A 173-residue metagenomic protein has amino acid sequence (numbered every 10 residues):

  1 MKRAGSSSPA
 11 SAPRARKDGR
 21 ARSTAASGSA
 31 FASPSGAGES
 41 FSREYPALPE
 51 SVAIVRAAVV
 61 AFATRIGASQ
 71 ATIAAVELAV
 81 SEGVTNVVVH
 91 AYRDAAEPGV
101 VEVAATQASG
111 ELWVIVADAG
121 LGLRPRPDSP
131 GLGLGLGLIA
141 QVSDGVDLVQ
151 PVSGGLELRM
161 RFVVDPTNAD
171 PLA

Functional and structural regions predicted by a protein language model:
A57-S81: Conserved short strand/loop->alpha-helix "switch" segment adjacent to the catalytic nucleotide/phosphoryl-transfer site
S81-N86, H90: Conserved polar catalytic motif of the HATPase_c/GHKL fold
A91-A96: A short, flexible helix-to-loop-to-beta junction within the catalytic ATP-binding CA
E97-A105: A conserved short beta-strand within the histidine kinase catalytic ATPase domain
G110-G133, P171: Glycine-rich/acidic phosphate-handling loop/turn and adjacent ATP-lid/helix of nucleotide-binding kinase/ATPase domains
E111, G122, V152-R159, D165-P166: Glycine-rich nucleotide-binding loop
P125-S153, E157: ATP phosphate-binding glycine-rich loop and adjacent ATP-lid/helix-beta elements within ATP-binding kinase/ATPase
D165-A173: C-terminal end segment of the histidine kinase catalytic
